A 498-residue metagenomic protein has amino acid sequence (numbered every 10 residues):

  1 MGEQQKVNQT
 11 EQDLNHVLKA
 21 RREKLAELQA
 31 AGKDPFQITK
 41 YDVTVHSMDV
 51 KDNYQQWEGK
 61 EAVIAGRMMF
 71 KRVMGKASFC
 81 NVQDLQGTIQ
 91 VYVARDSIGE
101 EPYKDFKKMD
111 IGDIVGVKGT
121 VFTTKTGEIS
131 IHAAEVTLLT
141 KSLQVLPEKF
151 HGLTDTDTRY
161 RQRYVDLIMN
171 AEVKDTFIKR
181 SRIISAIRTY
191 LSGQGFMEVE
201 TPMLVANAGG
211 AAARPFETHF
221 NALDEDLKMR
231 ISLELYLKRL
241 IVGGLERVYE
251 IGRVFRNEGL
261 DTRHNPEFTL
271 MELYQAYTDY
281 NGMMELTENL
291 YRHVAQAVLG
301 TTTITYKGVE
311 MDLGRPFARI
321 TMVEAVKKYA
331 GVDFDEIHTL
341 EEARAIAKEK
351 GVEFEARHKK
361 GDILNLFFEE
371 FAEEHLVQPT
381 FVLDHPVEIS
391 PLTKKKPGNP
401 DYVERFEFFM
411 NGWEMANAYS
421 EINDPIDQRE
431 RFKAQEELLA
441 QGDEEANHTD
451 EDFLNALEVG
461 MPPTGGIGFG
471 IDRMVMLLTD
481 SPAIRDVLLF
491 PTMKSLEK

Functional and structural regions predicted by a protein language model:
M1-K498: Class II aminoacyl-tRNA synthetase catalytic cores and aaRS-like
